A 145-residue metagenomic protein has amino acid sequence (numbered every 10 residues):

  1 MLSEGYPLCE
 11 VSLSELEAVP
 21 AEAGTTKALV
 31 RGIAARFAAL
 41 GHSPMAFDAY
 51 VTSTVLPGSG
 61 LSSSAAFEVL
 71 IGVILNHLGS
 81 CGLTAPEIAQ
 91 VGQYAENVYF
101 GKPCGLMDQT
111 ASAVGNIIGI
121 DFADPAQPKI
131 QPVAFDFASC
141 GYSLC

Functional and structural regions predicted by a protein language model:
M1-V91: Anion-binding (especially nucleotide phosphate/pyrophosphate-binding) glycine-rich loop and adjoining beta-alpha core
H77-C145: ATP-dependent small-molecule kinase catalytic core of the GHMP/sugar-kinase superfamily and closely related
